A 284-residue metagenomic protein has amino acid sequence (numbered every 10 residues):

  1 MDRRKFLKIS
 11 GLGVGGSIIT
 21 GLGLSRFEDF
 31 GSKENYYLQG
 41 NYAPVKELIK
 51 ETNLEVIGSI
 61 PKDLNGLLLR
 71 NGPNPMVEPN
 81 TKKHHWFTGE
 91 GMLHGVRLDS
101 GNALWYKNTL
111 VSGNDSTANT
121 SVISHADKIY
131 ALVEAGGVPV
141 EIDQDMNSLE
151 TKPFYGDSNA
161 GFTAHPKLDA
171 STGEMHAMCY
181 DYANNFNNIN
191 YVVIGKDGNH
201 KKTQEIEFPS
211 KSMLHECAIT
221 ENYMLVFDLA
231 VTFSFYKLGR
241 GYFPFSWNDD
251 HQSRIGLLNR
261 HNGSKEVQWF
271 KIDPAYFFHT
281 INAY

Functional and structural regions predicted by a protein language model:
K5-R26: N-terminal export signals
D29-M92, L98-G101: N-terminal regions that are enriched for targeting/export leaders and immediately downstream pro/stem segments
N74-K82, L229-N248: Short, conserved, GDST-rich strand-edge loop motifs in beta-rich repeat architectures
G89, A118, F162, M213 (+1 more regions): Beta-rich catalytic cores
V111-K202: Well-ordered mid-protein domain cores that form the structural environment of catalytic cofactors
Y155-S158, I206-P209, F270-P274: Surface loop/turn motifs at the tips and blade-to-blade linkers of beta-strand repeat domains
I189-K196, G241-N262: Beta-propeller blade signature
H251-Y284: A conserved active-site cap/scaffold subdomain adjacent to cofactor or substrate pockets
